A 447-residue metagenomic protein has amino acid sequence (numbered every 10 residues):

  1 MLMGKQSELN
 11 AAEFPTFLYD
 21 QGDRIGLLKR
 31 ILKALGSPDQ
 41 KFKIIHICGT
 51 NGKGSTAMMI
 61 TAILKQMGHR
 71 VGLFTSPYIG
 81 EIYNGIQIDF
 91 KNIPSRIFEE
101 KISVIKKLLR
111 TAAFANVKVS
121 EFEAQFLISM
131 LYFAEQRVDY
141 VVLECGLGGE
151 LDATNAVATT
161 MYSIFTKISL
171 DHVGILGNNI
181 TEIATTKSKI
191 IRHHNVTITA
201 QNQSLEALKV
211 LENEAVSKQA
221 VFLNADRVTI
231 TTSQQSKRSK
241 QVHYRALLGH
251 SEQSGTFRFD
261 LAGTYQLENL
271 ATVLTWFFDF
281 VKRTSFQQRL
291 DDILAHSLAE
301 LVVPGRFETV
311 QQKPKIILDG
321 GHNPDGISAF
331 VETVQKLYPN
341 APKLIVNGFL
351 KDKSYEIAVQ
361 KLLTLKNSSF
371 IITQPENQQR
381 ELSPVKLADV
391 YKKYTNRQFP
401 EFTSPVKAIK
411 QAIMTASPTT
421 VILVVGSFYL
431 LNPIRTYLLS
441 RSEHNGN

Functional and structural regions predicted by a protein language model:
M1-G49, T56-H69, F74, R110-V117: Short functional linear segments
L32, S37-Q40, Q66-A158, L176: ATP-dependent carboxylate-amine ligase catalytic core
I60-K65, F133, Y391, L438: Hydrophobic alpha-helical packing residues
F74, A200-N202, E214-S236, F259-T264 (+5 more regions): Beta-strand->loop->alpha-helix junctions that form or flank phosphate-binding loops in nucleotide-handling enzymes
A112, Q136-E144, T160-T256, L270 (+1 more regions): Acidic, Mg2+-coordinating active-site environments of NTP-dependent enzymes
Y140-L143, L151-I164, I168-H172, E182 (+1 more regions): Nucleotide phosphate-binding/pyrophosphate-handling subdomain across enzymes that bind or process nucleotide phosphates
N202-L223, K315-I316, P324, V359-V421: C-terminal helical cap/extension that packs against the catalytic core of soluble nucleotide-cofactor enzymes
S427: Active-site-proximal loop/hinge segments that shape catalytic or ion-binding/gating pockets
